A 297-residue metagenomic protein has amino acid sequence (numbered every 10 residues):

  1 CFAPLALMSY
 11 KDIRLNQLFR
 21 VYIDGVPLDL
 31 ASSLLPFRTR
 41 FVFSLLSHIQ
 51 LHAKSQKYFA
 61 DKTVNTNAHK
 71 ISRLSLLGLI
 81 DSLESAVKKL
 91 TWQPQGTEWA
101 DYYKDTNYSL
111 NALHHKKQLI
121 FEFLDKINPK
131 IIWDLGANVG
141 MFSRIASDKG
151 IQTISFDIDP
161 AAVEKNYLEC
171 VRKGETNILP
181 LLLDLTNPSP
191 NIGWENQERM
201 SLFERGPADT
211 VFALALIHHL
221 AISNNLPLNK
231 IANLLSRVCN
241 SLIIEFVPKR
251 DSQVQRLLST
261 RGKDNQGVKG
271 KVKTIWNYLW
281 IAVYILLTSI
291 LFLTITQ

Functional and structural regions predicted by a protein language model:
N128-N138: Conserved class I S-adenosyl-L-methionine
V139-I151: Conserved SAM-binding loop of SAM-dependent methyltransferases across substrates and taxa, primarily the Class I
Q152-D157: Conserved SAM-binding motif I beta-strand of class I
Y167-R205: S-adenosyl-L-methionine
E195, H219-L235: A short, conserved alpha-helix within the catalytic core of class I
V211-F212: A conserved beta-strand element that flanks and buttresses the S-adenosyl-L-methionine
L234-R250: Conserved beta-strand signature within the Rossmann-like core of class I S-adenosyl-L-methionine
K263-I285: Short alpha-helix
